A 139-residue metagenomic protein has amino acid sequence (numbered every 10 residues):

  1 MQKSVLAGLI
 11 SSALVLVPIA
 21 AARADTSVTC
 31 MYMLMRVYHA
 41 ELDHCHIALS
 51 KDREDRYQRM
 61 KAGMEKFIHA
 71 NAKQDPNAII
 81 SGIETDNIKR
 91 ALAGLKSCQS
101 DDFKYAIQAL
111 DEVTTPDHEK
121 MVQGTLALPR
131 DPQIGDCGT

Functional and structural regions predicted by a protein language model:
M1-L9: Bacterial N-terminal signal peptides that target proteins for export
L14-A21: C-terminal segment of classical bacterial N-terminal signal peptides
R23-D55: Immediate post-signal-peptide N-terminus of mature secreted/exported proteins
M60-T139: Compact alpha-helical subdomains of small soluble proteins
